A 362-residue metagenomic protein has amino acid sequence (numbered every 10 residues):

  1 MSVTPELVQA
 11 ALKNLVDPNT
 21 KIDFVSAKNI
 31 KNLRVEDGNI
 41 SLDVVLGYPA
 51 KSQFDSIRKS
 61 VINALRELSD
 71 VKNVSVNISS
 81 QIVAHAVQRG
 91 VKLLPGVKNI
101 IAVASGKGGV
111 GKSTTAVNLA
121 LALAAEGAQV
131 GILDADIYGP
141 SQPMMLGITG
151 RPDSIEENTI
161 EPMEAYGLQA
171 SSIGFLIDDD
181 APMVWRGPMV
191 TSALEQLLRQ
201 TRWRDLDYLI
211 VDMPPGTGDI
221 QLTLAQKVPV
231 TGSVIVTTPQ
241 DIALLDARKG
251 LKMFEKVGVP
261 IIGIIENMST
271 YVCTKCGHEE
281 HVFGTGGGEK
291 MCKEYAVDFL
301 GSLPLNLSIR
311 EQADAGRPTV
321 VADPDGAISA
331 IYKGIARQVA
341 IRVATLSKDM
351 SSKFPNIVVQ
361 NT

Functional and structural regions predicted by a protein language model:
M1-K31: N-proximal, solvent-exposed amphipathic alpha-helical segments enriched in charged/polar residues
S26-N29, E36-G38, D43-A104, A336 (+3 more regions): Extreme N-terminal, non-catalytic leader segments that precede Walker-type/kinase nucleotide-binding cores
R66, A124, A225: Gly/Ala-rich phosphate-binding loop of Rossmann-like dinucleotide-binding domains, activating on the conserved
V91, W203, D207-Y208, P214-A315: Conserved catalytic-core segment of NTP-binding enzymes
I100-I137, L251: Walker A/P-loop phosphate-binding motif and the immediately C-terminal alpha-helix
L123-W185, T191, E195-R199: Phosphate-binding loop that captures ATP/GTP phosphates
S171, M213, Q226, G334: Glycine-rich phosphate-binding loops of nucleotide-dependent enzymes
A315-G326: C-terminal boundary of histidine-terminating zinc-finger modules
